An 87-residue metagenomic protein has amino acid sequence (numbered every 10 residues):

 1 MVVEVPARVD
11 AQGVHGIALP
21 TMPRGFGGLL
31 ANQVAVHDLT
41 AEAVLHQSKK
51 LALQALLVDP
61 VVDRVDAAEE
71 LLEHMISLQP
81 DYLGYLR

Functional and structural regions predicted by a protein language model:
M1-R87: Metallocofactor- and cofactor-centric catalytic cores in central/energy metabolism, strongly enriched
